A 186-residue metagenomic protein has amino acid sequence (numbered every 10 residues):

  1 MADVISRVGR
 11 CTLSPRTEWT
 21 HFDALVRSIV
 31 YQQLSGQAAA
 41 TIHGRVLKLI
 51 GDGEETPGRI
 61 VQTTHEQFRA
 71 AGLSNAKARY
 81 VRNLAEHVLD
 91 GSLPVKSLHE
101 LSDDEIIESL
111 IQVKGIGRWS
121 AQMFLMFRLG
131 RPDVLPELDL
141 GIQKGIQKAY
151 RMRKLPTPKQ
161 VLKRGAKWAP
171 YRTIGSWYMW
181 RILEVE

Functional and structural regions predicted by a protein language model:
M1-L101, E105, K163-E186: N-terminal polyanion-binding entry modules of DNA glycosylases/AP lyases and select other DNA-binding proteins
V30, S102-Q147: Catalytic DNA-binding helix-loop module of base-excision-repair DNA glycosylases/AP lyases
G51, L129-G130, R151: Short helix-capping/hinge motifs at transmembrane helix termini and TM-loop junctions
L73, L93, G115-I116, R151-M152: Helix N-cap/coil-helix junction residues
L138-A166: C-terminal end-helix/capping segment
